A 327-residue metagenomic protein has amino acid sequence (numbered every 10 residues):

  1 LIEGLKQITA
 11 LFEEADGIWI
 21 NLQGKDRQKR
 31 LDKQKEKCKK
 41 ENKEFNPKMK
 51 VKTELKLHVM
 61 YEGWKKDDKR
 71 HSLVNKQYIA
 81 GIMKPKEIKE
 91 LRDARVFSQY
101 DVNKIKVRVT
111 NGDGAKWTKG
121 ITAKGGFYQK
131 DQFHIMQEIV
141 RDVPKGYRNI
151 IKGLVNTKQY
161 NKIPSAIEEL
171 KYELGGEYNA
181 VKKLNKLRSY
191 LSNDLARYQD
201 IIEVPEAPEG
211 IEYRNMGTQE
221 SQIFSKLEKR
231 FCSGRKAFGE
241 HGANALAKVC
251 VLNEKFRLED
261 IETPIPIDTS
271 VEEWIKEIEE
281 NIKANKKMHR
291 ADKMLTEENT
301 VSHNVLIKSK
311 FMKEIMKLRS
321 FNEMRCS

Functional and structural regions predicted by a protein language model:
L1-S327: Catalytic center-proximal scaffold of phosphoryl-transfer enzymes
